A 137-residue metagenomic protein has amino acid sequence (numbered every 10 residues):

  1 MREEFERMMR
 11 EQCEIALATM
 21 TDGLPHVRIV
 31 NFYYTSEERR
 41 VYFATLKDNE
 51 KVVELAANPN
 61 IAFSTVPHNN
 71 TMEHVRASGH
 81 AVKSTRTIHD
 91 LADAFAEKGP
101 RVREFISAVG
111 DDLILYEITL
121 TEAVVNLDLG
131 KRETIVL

Functional and structural regions predicted by a protein language model:
M1-A16: Extreme N-terminal tail/first-helix region
M1-E3, D48-K51, G99-V102: Charged, amphipathic alpha-helical segments
M9-R10, A56-A57, A96: Alpha-helix boundary recognition
Q12-K47, L55, I61-T65, H74-A77: Short beta-strand segments
C13-E14, N60, P100, A123: Generic structural signal for secondary-structure transition and capping sites
T19-T21, V66-H68, R103-D111: A short, aromatic/hydrophobic, helix- or strand-capping loop or linear motif that either lines the entrance/gate
V75-L137: Charged, gly/pro-rich active-site loop segments
